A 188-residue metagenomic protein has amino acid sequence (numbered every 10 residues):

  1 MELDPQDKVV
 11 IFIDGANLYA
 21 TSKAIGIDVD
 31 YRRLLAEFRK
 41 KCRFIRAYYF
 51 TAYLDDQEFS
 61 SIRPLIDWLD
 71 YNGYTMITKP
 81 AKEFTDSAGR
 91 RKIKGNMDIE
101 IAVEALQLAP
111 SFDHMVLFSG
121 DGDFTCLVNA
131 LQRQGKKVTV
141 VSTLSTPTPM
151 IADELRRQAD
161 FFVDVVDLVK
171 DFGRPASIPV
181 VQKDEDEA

Functional and structural regions predicted by a protein language model:
M1-A188: Terminal and domain-boundary accessory regions
